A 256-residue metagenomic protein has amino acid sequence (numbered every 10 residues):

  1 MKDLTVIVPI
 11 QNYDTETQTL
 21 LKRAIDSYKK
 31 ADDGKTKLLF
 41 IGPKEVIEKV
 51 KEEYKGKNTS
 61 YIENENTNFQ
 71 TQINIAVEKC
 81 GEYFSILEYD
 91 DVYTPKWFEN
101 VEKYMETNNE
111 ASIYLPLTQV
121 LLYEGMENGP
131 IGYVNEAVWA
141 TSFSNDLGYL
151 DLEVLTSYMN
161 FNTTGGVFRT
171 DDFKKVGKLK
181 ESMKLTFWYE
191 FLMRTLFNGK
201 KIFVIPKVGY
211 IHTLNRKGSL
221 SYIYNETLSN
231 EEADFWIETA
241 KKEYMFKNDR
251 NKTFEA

Functional and structural regions predicted by a protein language model:
R23-K35: Short, acidic, metal-binding catalytic loop of nucleotide-sugar glycosyltransferases
N64-C80: Glycine-rich, basic loop-to-helix element that forms the pyrophosphate-binding segment of sugar-nucleotide handling
E82-V92: Short beta-strand-to-loop acidic/aromatic patch adjacent to the donor-nucleotide binding site
K96-V134: Conserved donor NDP-sugar-binding/catalytic core segment of glycosyltransferases
L117, F203-G209: Catalytic beta-strand/loop signature of glycosyltransferases that borders the donor
L117, V134-Y158: Short, flexible, basic/aromatic active-site loop/helix in glycosyltransferases
K184-F191: Acidic donor-binding loop at a coil-to-helix junction in glycosyltransferase catalytic cores that engages
V208, H212-L214, S221-K252: Catalytic core of nucleotide-sugar-dependent glycosyltransferases
